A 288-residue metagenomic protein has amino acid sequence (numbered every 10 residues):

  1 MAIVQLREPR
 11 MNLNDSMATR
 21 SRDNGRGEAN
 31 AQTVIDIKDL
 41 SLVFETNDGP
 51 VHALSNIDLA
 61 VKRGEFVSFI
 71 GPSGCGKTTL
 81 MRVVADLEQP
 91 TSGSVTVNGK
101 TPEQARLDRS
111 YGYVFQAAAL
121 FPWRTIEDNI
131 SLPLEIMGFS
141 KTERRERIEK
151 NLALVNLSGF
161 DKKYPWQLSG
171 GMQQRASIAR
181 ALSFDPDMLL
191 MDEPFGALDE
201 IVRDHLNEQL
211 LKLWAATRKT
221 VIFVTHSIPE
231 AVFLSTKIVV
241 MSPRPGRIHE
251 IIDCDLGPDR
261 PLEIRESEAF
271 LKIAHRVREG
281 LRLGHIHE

Functional and structural regions predicted by a protein language model:
I70-P72: The feature captures the beta-strand-to-loop junction immediately N-terminal to the Walker
A85: Helix-to-loop junction immediately C-terminal to a conserved catalytic motif
G93-E103: Conserved ABC transporter NBD signature motif
R124-S131: Short coil-to-helix segment of the ABC ATPase nucleotide-binding domain corresponding to the Q-loop/switch region
E135, T142-F160, K212: Conserved ABC ATPase "signature" region
K163-W166, F184: Conserved signature/switch motifs of ABC ATPase nucleotide-binding domains
L189-D192: Catalytic Walker B motif of ABC-type/P-loop ATPase nucleotide-binding domains
